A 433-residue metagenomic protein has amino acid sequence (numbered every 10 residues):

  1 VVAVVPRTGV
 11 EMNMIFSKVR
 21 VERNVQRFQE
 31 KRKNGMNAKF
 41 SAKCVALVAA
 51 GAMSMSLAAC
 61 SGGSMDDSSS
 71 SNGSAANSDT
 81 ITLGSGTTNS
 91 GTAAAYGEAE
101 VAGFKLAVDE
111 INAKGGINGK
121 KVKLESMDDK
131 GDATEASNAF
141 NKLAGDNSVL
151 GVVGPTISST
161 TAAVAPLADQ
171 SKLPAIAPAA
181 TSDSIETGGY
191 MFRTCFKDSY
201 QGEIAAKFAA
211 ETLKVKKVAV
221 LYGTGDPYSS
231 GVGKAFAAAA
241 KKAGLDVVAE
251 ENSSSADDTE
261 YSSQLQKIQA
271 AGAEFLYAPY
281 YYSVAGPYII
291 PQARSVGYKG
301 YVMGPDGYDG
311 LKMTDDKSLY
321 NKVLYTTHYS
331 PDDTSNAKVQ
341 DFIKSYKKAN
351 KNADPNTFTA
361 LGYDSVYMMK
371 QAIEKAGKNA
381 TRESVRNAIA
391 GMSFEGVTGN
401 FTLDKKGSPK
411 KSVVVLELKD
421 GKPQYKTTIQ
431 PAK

Functional and structural regions predicted by a protein language model:
V1-T82, A113, Q430-K433: Short, low-complexity disordered leader/linker segments with a strong preference for bacterial N-terminal type II
M65-S70, S74, Y96-E100, G115-S184 (+2 more regions): Beta-alpha junction/loop-to-helix N-cap segments that form part of ligand/metal-binding clefts
A75-N77, I81-K105, M127-T134, T156-I157 (+4 more regions): Extracytoplasmic "Venus flytrap"
N89, M191-N252, F275: An alpha-beta-alpha
A136, T194-K217, S230-V232, D258-S262 (+4 more regions): Hydrophobic alpha-helical segments within soluble ligand-binding/sensing domains
G233-H328: Extracellular/periplasmic bilobed ligand-binding domains
I290-Y363, E417, P423-P431: Extracellular/periplasmic periplasmic-binding protein-like sensory domains
A349-T359, K370-K422: Segments of small-molecule ligand-sensing domains
